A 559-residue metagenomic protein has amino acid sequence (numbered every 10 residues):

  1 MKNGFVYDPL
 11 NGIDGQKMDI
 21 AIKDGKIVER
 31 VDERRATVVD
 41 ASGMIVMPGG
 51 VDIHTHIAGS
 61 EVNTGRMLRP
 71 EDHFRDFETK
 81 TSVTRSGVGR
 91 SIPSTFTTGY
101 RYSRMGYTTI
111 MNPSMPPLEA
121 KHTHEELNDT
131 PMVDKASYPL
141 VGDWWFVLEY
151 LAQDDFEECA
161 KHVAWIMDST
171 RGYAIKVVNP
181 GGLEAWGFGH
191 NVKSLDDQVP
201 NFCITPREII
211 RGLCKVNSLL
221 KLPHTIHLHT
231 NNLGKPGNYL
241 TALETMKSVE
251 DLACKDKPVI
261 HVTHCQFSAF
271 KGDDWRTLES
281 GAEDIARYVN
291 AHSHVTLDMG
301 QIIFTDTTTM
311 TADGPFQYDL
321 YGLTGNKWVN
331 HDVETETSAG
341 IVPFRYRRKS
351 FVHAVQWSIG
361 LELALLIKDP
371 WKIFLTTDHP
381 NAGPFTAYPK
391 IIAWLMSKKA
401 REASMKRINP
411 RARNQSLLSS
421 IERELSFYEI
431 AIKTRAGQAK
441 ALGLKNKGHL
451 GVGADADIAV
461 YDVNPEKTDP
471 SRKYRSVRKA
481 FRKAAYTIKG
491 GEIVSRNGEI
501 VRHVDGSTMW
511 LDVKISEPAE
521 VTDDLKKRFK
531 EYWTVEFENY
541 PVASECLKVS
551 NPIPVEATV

Functional and structural regions predicted by a protein language model:
M1-M18, I22-K23, V31-E33, G59 (+5 more regions): Active-site microenvironment of metallo-dependent hydrolases
V31-M47: Active-site metal-binding motif and surrounding structural segment of the metallo-beta-lactamase
M47-H54, M111-P113, T263-H264, D298 (+1 more regions): Active-site neighborhood of phospho(di)ester-bond hydrolases with catalytic His/Asp-centered motifs
G50-S60, T225-L233: Histidine-centered catalytic micro-motifs
T55, G59-Q198, K548-S550: Divalent-metal coordination cores built from histidine and acidic residues
A58, L118-K121, W144-V147, G182-W186 (+8 more regions): Flexible loop/turn segments at secondary-structure boundaries
R69-V88, H190-P200, F316-V342, S397-Q415: A solvent-exposed, charged loop/short amphipathic helix patch at secondary-structure junctions
D155-N179, L183-I373: Histidine/acidic residue-rich metal-binding segments in metalloenzymes
